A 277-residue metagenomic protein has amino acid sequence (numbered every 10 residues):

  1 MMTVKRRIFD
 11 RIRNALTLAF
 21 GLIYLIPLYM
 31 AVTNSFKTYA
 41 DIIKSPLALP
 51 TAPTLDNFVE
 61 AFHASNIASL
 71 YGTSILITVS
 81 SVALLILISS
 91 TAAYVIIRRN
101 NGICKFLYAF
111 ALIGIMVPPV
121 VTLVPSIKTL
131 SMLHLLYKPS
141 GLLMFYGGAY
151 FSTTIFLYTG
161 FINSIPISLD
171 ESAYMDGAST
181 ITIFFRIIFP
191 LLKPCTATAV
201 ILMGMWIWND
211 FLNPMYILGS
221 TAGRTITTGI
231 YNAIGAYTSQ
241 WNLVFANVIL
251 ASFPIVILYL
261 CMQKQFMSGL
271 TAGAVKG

Functional and structural regions predicted by a protein language model:
T3-G277: A structural signal for multi-pass alpha-helical bundles of membrane permease subunits that mediate small-molecule
